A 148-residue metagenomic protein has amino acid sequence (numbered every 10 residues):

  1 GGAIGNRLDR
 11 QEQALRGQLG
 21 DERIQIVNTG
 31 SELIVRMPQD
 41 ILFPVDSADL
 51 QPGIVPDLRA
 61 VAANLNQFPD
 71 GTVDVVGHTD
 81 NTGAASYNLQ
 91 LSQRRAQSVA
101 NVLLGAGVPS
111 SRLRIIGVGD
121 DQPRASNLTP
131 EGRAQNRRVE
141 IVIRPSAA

Functional and structural regions predicted by a protein language model:
G1-A14: Short, low-complexity, glycine-enriched hydrophobic/amphipathic alpha-helices that associate with lipid bilayers
G2-I4, L42-Q51, A85-N88: Second-shell loop/turn segments in exported
G17-G20, L42-V76, A100-G105, A134 (+1 more regions): Periplasmic peptidoglycan-binding/anchoring modules of Gram-negative envelope and division proteins
D21-V27: Short beta-strand/loop segment at the start of cytosolic alpha/beta domains
R23, D70, S110-R112: A generic structural signal for alpha->beta connector loops
N28-E32: Short Gly/Ser/Thr- and Asp/Glu-enriched loop/turn motifs at secondary-structure junctions
L33-P38: Short, aliphatic-rich beta-strand segments
V76-A148: Periplasmic OmpA-like peptidoglycan-binding domain that tethers envelope proteins to the cell wall
